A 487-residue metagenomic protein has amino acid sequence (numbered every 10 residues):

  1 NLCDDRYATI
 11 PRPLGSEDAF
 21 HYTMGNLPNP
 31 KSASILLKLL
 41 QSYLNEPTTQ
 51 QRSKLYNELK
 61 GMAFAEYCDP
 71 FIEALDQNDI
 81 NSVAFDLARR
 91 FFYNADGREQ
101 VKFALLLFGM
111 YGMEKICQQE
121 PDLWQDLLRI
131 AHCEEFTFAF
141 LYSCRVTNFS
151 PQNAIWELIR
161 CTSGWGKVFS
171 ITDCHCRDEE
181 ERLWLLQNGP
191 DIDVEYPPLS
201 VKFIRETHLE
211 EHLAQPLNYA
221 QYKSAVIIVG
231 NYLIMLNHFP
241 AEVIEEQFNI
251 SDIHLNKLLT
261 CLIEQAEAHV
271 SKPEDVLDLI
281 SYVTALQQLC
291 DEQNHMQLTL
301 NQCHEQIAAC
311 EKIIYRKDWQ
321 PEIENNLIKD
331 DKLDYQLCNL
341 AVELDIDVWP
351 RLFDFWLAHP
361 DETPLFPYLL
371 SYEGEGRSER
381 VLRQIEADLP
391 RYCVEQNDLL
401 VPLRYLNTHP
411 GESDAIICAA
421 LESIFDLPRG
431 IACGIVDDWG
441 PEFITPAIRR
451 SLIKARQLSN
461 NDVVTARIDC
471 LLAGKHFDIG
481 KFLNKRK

Functional and structural regions predicted by a protein language model:
N1-L37: Charged, amphipathic alpha-helical stretches
Y22-L27, K38-Y43, Y56-M62, D69-Q77 (+15 more regions): Structural detector for internal amphipathic alpha-helices that build alpha-solenoid repeat scaffolds
T49-Y56, D69-I72, Q77-F91, E114-I130 (+13 more regions): Amphipathic alpha-helical scaffolding segments comprising HEAT/armadillo-like alpha-solenoid repeats
N81-D86, R98, P121, E134 (+4 more regions): Amphipathic alpha-helical repeat elements characteristic of tetratricopeptide repeat
D96-G97, H132-F136, T162-G166, D193 (+5 more regions): Short inter-helical turns and helix N-cap capping residues of alpha-solenoid HEAT/ARM repeat scaffolds
S163-F169, D178-L186, P190-P197: Domain-exit/linker segments immediately C-terminal to small folded modules
E195-C290: Extended alpha-helical scaffolding regions
I416, S423-I435: C-terminal hydrophobic structural anchor segments that stabilize assembly/packing rather than catalytic chemistry
